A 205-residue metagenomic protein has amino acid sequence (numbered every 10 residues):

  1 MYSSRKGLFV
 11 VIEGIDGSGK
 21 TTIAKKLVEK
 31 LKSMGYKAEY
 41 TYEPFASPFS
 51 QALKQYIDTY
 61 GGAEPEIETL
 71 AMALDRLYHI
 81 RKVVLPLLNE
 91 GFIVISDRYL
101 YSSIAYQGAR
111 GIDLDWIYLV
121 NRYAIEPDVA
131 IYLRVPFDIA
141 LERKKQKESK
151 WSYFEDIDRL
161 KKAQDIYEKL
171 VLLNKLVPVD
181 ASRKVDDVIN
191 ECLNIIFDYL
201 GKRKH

Functional and structural regions predicted by a protein language model:
Y2-S3, K26-V28, D138-H205: NTP-dependent small-molecule kinase module
R5-F9: Pre-Walker A (Motif I) flank of P-loop NTPase domains
I12: Hydrophobic anchor at the beta1->P-loop junction of P-loop NTPases
I15: P-loop (Walker A) phosphate-binding loop of NTP-binding proteins
S18: ATP-binding Walker
T21: Walker A/P-loop
Y36-R122: ATP-dependent small-molecule kinase phosphotransfer cores that center on conserved nucleotide phosphate-binding segments
R98, S103-D165: A glycine- and Lys/Arg-enriched "phosphate-lid" helix/loop adjacent to the NTP-binding pocket of small-molecule kinases
